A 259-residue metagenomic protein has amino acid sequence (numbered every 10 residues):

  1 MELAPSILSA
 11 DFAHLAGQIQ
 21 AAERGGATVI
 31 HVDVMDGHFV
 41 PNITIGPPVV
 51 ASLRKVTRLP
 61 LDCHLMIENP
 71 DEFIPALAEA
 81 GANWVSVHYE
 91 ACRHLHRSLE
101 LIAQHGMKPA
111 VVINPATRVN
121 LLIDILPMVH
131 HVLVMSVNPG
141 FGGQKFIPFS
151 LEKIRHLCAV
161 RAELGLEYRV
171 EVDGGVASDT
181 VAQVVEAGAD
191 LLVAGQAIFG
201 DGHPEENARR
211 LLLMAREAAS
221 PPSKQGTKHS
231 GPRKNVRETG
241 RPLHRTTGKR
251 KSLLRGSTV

Functional and structural regions predicted by a protein language model:
M1-S86, E90-H94, L101, P109 (+7 more regions): Conserved N-terminal beta1-alpha1 strand-loop-helix module at the mouth
G26, V56-L59, Q104-G106, R161-E167 (+1 more regions): Short helix-capping segments at alpha-helix termini
V112-A116: Short gly/ser/thr-rich secondary-structure transition/capping motifs
V137-N138, K145-E186, D190-L191, A197: Active-site/ligand-binding-proximal alpha/beta "capping" segment
Q225, H229, R250-S252: Cationic, low-complexity basic patches in intrinsically disordered or flexible, solvent-exposed regions
L243, L253-L254: Leucine-biased recognition of intrinsically disordered, low-complexity hydrophobic segments
